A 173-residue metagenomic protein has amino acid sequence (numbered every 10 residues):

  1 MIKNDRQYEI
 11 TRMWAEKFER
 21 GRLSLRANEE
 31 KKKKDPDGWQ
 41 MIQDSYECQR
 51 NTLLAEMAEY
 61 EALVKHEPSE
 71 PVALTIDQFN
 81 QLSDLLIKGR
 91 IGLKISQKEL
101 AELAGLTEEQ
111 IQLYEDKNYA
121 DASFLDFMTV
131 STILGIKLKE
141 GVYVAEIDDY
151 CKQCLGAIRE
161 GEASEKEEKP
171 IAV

Functional and structural regions predicted by a protein language model:
M1-Q78, D149-V173: N-terminal flexible/basic segments that precede or flank functional cores
F79-S83: Short, leucine-enriched amphipathic alpha-helices that occur as contiguous helical runs
D84-A101, G156-E165: Short basic helix-loop element that most often maps to the first helix and adjoining turn of HTH DNA-binding modules
K94-Y114: Short alpha-helical DNA-recognition segment
E109, A120, Y150-C151: Short Asp/Glu-rich motifs
K117-F124: Short, solvent-exposed alpha-helical "recognition" segments
F124-G141: DNA major-groove recognition helix of helix-turn-helix/homeodomain DNA-binding modules
G141-E146, Y150: Amphipathic, charged alpha-helical segments and their helix-to-coil junctions in extracytoplasmic/peripheral assemblies
